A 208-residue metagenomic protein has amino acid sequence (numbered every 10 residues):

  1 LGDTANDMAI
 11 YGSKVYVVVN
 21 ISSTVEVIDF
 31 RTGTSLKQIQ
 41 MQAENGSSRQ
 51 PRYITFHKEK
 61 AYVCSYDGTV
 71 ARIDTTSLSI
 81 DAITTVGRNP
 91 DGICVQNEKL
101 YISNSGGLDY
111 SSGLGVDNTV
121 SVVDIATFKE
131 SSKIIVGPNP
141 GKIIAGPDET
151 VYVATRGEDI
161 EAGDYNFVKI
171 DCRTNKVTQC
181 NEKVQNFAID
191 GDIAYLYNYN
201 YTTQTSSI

Functional and structural regions predicted by a protein language model:
L1-I208: Predominantly soluble domains enriched in secretory-pathway, periplasmic, or organellar proteins
